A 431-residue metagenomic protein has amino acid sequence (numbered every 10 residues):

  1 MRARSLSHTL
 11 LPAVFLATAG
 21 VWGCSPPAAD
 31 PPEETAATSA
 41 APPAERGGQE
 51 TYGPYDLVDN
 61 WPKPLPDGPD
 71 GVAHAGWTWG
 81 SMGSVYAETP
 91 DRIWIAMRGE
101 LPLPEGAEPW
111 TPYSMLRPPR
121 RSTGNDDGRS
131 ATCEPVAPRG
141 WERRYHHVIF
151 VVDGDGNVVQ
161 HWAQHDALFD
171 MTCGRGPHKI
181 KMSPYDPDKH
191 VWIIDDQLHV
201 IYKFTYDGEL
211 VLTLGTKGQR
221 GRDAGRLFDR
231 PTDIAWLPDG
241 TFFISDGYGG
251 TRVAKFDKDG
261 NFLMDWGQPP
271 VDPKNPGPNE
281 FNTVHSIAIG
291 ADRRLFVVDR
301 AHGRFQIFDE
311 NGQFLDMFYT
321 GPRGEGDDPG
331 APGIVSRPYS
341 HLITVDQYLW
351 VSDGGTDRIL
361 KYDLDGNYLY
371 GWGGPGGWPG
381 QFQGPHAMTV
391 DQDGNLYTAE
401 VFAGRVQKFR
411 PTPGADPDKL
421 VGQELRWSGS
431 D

Functional and structural regions predicted by a protein language model:
M1-L11: Bacterial N-terminal signal peptides that target proteins for export
G20-G23: C-terminal motif of bacterial Sec signal peptides marking the signal peptidase cleavage site
S25-P27: Bacterial signal peptide processing site
P31-D431: Eukaryotic scaffold repeat domains enriched in small/polar residues
